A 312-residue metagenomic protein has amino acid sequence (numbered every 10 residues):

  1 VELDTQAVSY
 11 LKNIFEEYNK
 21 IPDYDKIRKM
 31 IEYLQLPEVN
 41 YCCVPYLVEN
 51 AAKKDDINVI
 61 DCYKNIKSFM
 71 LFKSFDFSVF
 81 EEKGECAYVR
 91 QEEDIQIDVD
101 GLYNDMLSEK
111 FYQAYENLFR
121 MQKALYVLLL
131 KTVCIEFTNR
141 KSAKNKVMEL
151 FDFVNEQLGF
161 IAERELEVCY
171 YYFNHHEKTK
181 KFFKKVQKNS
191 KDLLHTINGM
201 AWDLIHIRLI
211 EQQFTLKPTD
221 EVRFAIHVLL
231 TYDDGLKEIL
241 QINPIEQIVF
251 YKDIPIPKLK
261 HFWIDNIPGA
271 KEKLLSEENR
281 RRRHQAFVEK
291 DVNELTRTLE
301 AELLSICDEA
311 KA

Functional and structural regions predicted by a protein language model:
V1-H227, L240-Q247, Y251-A312: Active-site-proximal, substrate-binding regions of enzyme catalytic domains and RNA-binding/basic surfaces
I226-L236: Extended assembly-interface/linker segments at domain junctions
